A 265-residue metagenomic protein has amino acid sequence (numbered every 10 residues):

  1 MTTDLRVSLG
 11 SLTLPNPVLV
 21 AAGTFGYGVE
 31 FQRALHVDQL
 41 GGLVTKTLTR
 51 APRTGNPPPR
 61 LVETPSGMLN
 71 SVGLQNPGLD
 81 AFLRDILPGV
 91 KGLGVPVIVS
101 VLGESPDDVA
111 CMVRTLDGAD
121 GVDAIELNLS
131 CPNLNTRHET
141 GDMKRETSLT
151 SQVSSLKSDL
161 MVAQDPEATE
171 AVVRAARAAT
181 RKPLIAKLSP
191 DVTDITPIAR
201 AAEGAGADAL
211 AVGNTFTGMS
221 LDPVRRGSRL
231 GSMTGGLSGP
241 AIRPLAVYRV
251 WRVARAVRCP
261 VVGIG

Functional and structural regions predicted by a protein language model:
M1, T136-S158: Short, basic, low-complexity termini and linkers enriched in Ser/Thr/Gly/Pro that act as targeting/leader peptides
M1-V97, L102-E104: N-terminal capping/small domains of soluble enzymes
R6, E63, L69, H138 (+3 more regions): Compositionally biased, low-complexity repeat tracts
P17, M143-E146, E203: Generic signature of intrinsically disordered, low-complexity, basic-rich segments and short cationic peptides
E30, T49, S148, Q152 (+1 more regions): Residue-level recognition of conserved structural "scaffold" positions that shape functional pockets and channels
R33, V37, G92, E104-E139 (+1 more regions): Alpha/beta enzyme core
